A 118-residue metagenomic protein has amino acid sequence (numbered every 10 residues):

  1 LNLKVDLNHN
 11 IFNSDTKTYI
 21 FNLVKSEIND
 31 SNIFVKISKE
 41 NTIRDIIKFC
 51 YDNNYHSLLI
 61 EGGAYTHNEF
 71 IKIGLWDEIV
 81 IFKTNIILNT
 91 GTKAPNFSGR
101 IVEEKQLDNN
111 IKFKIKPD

Functional and structural regions predicted by a protein language model:
L1-H56, Y65-N68: Active-site ligand-binding patch in enzyme domains
I20, I60, D77: Residue-level signal for inorganic ion chemistry
N22, G62, K83: Active-site proximal loops enriched in glycine and acidic residues that flank catalytic Cys/His/Asp and coordinate
H56, V80-F82: Helical hairpin unit composed of two closely spaced alpha helices linked by a short loop
H56-L58, G74-L75, F113: Domain-wide signal for the mature, well-folded portions of proteins, strongly enriched in nucleus-encoded organellar
G62-E69, I86-L88: Small/polar glycine-rich anion-binding or flexible loop at a beta-alpha turn
F70, L75-I79: Short acidic amphipathic segments
G91-D118: Conserved histidine-centered catalytic loops in small-molecule metabolism enzymes
